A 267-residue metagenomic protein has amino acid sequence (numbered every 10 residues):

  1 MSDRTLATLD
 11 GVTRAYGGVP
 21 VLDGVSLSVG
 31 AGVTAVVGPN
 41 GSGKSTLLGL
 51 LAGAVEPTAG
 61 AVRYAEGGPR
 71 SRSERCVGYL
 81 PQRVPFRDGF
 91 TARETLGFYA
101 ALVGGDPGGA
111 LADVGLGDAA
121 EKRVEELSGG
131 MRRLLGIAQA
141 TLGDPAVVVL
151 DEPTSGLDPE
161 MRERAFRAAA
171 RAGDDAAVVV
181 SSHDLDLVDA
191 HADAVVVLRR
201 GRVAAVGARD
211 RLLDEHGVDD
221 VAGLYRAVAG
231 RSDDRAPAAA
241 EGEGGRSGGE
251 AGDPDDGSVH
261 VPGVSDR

Functional and structural regions predicted by a protein language model:
A52: Helix-to-loop junction immediately C-terminal to a conserved catalytic motif
A59-R75: Conserved ABC transporter NBD signature motif
G97, G105-A119: Conserved ABC ATPase "signature" region
A140-T141: ABC ATPase C-loop
V148-E152: Catalytic Walker B motif of ABC-type/P-loop ATPase nucleotide-binding domains
V188-A190: A short, surface-exposed alpha-helical micro-motif characterized by mixed small hydrophobic and charged/polar residues
